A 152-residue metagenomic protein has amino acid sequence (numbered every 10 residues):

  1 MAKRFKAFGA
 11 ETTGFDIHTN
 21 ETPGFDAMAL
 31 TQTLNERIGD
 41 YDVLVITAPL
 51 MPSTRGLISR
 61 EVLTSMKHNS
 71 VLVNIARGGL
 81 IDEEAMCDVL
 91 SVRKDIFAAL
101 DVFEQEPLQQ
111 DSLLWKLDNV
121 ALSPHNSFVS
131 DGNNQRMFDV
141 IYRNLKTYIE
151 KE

Functional and structural regions predicted by a protein language model:
M1, F5, M66: Aromatic pocket-lining residues of Rossmann-like dinucleotide-binding sites
A2, A10-E11: Residues at the starts of beta-strands that form the adenosine-phosphate
F8, G24, K116-D118: Short, structured coil segments at secondary-structure junctions
E11, A27, F97, N119-A121: Conserved beta-strand segments of alpha/beta enzyme cores
F15: The conserved SAM/SAH-binding core of class I Rossmann-like methyltransferase domains, concentrating on the hydrophobic
H18-L113: Rossmann-like adenosine-cofactor binding region
Q105-E152: C-terminal helix-to-coil terminal segments
